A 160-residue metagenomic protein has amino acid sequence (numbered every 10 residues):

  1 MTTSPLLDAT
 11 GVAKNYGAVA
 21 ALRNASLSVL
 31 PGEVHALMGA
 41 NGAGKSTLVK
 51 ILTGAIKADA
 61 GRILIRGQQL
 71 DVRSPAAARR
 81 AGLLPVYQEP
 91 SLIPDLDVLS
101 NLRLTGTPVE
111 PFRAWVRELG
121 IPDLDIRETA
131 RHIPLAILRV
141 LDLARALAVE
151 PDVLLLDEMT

Functional and structural regions predicted by a protein language model:
M1-T160: Glycine-rich phosphate-binding loops of nucleotide-dependent enzymes
